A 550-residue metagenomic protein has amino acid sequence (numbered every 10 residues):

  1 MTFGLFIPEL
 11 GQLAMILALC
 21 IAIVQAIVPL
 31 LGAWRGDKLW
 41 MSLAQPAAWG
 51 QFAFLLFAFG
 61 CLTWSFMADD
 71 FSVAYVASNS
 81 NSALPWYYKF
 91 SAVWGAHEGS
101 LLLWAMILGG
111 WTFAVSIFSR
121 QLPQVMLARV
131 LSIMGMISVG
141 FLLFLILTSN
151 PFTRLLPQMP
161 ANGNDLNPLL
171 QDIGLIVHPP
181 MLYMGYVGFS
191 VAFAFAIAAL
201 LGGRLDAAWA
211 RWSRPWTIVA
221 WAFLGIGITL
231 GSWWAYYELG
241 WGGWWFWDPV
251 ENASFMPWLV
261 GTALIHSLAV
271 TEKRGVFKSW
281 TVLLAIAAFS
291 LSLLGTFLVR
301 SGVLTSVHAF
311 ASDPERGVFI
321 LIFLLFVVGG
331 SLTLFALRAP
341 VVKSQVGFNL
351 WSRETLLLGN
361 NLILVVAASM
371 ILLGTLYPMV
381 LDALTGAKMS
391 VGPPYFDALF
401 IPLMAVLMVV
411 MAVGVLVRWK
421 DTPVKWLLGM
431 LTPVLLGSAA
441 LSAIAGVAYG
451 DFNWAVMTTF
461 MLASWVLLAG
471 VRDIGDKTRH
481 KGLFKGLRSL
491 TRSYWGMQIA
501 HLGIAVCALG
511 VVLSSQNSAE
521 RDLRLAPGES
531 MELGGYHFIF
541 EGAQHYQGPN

Functional and structural regions predicted by a protein language model:
T2-L39, F57, F71, P249-P257 (+3 more regions): Contiguous transmembrane helix-bundle modules in multi-pass membrane proteins
I16-A33, S100-S232, G240: A conserved hydrophobic secondary-structure block that centers on an alpha-helix together with its immediately flanking
L17-W34, F52-F59, L84-Y88, W104-R120 (+5 more regions): Central hydrophobic cores of alpha-helical transmembrane segments in multi-pass inner-membrane proteins across all
L30, T63, G110, L143 (+9 more regions): Hydrophobic residues within the alpha-helical transmembrane core of Major Facilitator Superfamily
W34-L55, A114-S138, L201-A222, F246-W247 (+5 more regions): Membrane-interfacial loop-to-helix junctions in multi-pass inner-membrane proteins
Q51-F66, M134-L147, L284-S292, N361-L372 (+1 more regions): Hydrophobic alpha-helical membrane-insertion segments
L56-L131, I146-L166, I228-E272, G295-V318 (+1 more regions): Membrane-interface helix-loop-helix modules in multi-pass inner-membrane proteins
H537, E541-N550: Extracytosolic and intramembrane catalytic regions of membrane-associated proteins in envelope/secretory systems
